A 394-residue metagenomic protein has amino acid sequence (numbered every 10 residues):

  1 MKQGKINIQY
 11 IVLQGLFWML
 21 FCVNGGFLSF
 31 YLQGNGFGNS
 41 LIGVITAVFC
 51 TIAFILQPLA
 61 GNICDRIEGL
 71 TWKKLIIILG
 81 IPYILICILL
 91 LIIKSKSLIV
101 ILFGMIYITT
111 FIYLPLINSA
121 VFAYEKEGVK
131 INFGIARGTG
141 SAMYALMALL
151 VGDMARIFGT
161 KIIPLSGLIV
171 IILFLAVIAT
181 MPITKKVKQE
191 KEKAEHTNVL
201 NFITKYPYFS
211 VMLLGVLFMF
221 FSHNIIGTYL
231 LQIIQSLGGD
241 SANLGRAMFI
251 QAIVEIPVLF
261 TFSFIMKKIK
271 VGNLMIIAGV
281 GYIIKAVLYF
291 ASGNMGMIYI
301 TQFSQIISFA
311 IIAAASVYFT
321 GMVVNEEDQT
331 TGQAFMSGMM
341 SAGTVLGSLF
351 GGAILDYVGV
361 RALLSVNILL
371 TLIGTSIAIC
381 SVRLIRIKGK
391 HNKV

Functional and structural regions predicted by a protein language model:
M1-G4, M181-L213: Juxtamembrane intracellular "pre-TM" segments in multi-pass secondary transporters
K2-C50, Y208-A247: Helix-loop boundary and gating motifs at the non-cytosolic
G15, K96-Y113, L217, M297-I311: Hydrophobic core of transmembrane alpha-helices in multi-pass small-molecule transporters, especially MFS/SLC-type
N39-S40, E127-T139, S241-A242, V324-M336: Loop-to-transmembrane helix entry/capping segments in MFS-fold secondary transporters and related SLC/MFSD carriers
L56-L70, A155, V258-K270, L355-D356: Helix-to-loop junctions at the C-terminal end of transmembrane segments in multipass secondary transporters
K74-I88, N273-L288: Structural signature of the two symmetry-related core transmembrane helices
F111-K126, I311-V324: Intracellular juxtamembrane helix-capping segments at the cytosolic ends of symmetry-related transmembrane helices
D153-V170, A353-I373: A membrane-interface helix-boundary motif in multi-pass transporters
